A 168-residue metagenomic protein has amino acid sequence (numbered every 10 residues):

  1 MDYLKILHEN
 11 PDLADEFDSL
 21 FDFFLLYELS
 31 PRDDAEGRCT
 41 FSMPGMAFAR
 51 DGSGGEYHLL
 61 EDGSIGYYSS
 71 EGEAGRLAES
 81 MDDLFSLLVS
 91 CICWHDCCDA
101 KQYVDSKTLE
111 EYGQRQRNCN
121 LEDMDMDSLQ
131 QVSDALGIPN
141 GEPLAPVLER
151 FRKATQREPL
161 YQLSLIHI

Functional and structural regions predicted by a protein language model:
M1-L26: Signature (C-motif/LSGGQ) region and adjacent switch/coupling loops of ABC-type ATPase nucleotide-binding domains
D2, D12, E16, D83 (+2 more regions): Exposed alpha-helical structural elements
D18-E122: Long, low-complexity, intrinsically disordered segments enriched in glycines and aromatic residues
E110-P146: Short loop/turn elements at secondary-structure junctions
P139-P159: Low-complexity intrinsically disordered segments
I166-I168: Conserved small/polar residues in nucleotide/adenosyl-binding loops
